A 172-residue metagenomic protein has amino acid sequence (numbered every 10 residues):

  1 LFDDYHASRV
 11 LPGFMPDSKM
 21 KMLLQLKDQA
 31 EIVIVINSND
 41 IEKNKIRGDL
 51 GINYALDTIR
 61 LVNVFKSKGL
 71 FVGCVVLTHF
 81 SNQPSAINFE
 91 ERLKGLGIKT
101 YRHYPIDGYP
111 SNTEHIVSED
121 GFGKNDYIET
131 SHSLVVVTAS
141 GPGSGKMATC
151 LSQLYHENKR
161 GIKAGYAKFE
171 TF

Functional and structural regions predicted by a protein language model:
L1-Y109: Long, basic/Gly/Ser/Thr-rich N-terminal segments that mediate initial subcellular attachment or targeting
Q29, T130-L134: A short, charged/proline- and glycine-enriched loop that marks the coil->beta-strand transition at the N-terminal
N39-I41, H79-P84, S140-A148, E170-F172: Gly/Ser/Thr-rich loops at beta-strand to alpha-helix junctions that form or flank small-molecule/cofactor-binding
H103-Y127: N-terminal pre-Walker A segment at the start of P-loop NTPase domains
G121-G123, E129-T130, G143, Y166: Residues forming the flavin
L134-K159: Glycine-rich phosphate-binding P-loop
G161-F172: Short beta-strand-centered segment that lines the nucleotide-binding/catalytic pocket of NTP-utilizing
